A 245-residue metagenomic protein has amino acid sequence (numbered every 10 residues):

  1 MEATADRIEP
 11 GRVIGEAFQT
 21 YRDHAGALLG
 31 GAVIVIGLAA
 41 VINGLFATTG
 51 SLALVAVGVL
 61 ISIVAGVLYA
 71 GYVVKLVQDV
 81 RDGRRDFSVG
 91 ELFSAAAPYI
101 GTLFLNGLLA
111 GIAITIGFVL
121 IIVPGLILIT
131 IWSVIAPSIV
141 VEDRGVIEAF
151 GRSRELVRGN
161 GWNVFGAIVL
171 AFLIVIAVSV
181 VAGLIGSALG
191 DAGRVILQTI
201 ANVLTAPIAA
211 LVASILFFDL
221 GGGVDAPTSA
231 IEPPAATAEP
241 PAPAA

Functional and structural regions predicted by a protein language model:
E2, V35-G66, G90-A97, G101 (+3 more regions): Membrane-helix interface segments in multi-pass membrane proteins
E2-A5, R12, E16, I61 (+6 more regions): Juxtamembrane transition segments at transmembrane-helix termini in multipass membrane proteins
D6-L38, V89-I116, L128-V181: Interfacial aromatic "cap" segments that immediately flank transmembrane helices in multipass membrane proteins
